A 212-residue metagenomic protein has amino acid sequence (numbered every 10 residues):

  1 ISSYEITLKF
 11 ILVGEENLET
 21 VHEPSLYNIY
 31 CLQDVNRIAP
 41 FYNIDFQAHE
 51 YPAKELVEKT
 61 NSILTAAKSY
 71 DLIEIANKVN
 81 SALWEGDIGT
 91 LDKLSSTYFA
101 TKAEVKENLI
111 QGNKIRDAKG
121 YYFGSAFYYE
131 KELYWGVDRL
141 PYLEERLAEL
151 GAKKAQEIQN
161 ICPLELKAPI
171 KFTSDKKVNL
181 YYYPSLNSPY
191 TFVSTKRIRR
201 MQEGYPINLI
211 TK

Functional and structural regions predicted by a protein language model:
I1-S3, E74-K171, K176-Y182, Y190-Y205: C-terminal cap of thioredoxin/glutaredoxin-like
S2-L83, S194-K212: Structural alpha/beta surface segment adjacent to cysteine/selenocysteine redox centers across thiol/disulfide enzymes
L8, P184-S185: Gly/Ser-rich, acidic/histidine-flanked active-site/gating loops
P24-C31, T101, V105, N187: Residue-level preference for long, well-ordered alpha-helices that form the structural scaffold of enzyme catalytic
N61, S125, L186: Residue-level detector of short, conserved catalytic/binding motifs and their immediate flanks
